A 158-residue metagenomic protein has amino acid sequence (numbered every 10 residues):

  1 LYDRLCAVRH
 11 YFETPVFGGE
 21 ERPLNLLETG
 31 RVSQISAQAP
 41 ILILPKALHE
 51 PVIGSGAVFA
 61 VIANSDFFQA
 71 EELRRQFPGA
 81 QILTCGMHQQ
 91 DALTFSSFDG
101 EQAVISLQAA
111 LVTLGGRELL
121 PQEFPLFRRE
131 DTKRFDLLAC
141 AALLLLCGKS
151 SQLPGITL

Functional and structural regions predicted by a protein language model:
L1-P15: Glycine-rich phosphate-binding P-loop
L5, L27, L42-L44, V61-A63 (+4 more regions): Generic structural hydrophobic/aromatic packing signal, biased to beta-strands
V8, A80-Q81, S150: Secondary-structure boundary/capping positions in well-ordered alpha/beta enzyme cores
Y11-G19, L27-G30, N64-F67, D91 (+2 more regions): Alpha-helix initiation/capping motif
G18-T84: Flexible active-site lid/hinge loop adjacent to a nucleotide/diphosphate and Mg2+-phosphate binding pocket
G86-L158: Adenine nucleotide phosphate-binding catalytic loops in nucleotide-utilizing enzymes
